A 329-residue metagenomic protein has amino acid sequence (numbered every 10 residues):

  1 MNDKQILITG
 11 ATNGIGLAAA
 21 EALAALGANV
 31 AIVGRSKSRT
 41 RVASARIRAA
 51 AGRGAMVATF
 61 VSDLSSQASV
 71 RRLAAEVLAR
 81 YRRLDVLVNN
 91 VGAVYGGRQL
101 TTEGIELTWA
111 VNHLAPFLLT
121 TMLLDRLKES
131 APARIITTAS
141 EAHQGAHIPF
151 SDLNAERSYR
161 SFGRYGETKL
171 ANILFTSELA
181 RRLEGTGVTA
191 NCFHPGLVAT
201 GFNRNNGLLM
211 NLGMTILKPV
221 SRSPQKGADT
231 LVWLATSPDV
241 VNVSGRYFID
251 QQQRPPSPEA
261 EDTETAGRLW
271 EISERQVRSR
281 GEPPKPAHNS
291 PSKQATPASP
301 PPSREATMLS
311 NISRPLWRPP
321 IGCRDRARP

Functional and structural regions predicted by a protein language model:
M1-G201, E282-A287: Rossmann-fold NAD(P)H-dependent dehydrogenase/reductase core
T168, C192, M214-R254, E261-G267 (+1 more regions): C-terminal helical subdomain
A199-T215: A glycine/serine/threonine-rich, flexible loop-to-helix segment that serves as the NAD(P) cofactor-binding "lid"
P258-A287: C-terminal amphipathic/interface module of NAD(P)-dependent oxidoreductases and related NAD-binding regulators
K293-S299: Low-complexity, glycine/proline/serine-enriched flexible coil segments that act as short hinges or interruptions within
E305-S310: Hydrophobic, low-acid, alpha-helix-prone terminal segments
